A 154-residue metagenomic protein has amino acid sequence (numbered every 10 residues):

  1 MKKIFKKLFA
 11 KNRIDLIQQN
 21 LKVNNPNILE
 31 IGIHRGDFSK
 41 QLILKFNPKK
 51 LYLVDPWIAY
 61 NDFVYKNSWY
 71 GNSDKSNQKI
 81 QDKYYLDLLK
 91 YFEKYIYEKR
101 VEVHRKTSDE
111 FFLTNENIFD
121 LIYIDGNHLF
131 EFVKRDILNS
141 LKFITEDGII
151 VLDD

Functional and structural regions predicted by a protein language model:
K2-F5, I14-D154: S-adenosylmethionine/decaboxylated-SAM
